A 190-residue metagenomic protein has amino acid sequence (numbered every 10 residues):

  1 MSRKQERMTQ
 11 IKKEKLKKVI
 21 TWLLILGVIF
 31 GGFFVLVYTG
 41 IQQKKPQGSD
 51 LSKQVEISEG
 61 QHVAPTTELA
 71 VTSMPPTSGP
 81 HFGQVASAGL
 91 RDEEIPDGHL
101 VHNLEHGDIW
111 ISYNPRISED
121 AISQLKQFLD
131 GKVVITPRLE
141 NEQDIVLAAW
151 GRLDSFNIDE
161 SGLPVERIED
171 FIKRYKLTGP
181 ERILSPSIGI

Functional and structural regions predicted by a protein language model:
M1-L16: N-terminal Lys/Arg-rich, disordered targeting/topogenic segments
R7-T9, V37-G40: Domain-core detector
T21-L36: Hydrophobic membrane-insertion alpha-helices, especially the h-region of bacterial N-terminal signal peptides
Q42-H99: Surface-exposed, low-hydrophobicity interaction/linker segments
K44, Q124, F128-I190: Helix-rich interaction surfaces within compact, conserved domain-sized segments that mediate assembly or partner
G89-L129, V134: Mid-length scaffold segments of soluble, non-membrane domains
